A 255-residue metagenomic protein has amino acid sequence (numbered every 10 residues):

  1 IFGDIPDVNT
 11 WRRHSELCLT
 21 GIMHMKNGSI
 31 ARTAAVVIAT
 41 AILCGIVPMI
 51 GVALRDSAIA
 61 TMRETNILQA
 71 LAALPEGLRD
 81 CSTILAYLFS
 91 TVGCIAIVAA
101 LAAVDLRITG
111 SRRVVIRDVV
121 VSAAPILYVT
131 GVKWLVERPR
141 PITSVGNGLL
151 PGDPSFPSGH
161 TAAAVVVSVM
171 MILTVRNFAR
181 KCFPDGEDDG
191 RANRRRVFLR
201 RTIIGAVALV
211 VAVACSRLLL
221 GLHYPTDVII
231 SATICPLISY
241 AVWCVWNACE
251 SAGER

Functional and structural regions predicted by a protein language model:
I1-T10: Extreme N-terminal basic, low-complexity initiation segments that serve as generic localization/processing leaders
W11, C18-G93, W134-L149: N-terminal transmembrane-helix/juxtamembrane module of multi-pass inner/ER membrane proteins
R12-R13, R191: Basic polycationic patches enriched in arginine
R32-A39, R113-V121, R201-G205, I230: Alpha-helical transmembrane segments of integral membrane proteins
Y87-L106: Hydrophobic alpha-helical transmembrane segments
L101-L127: Interfacial segments of alpha-helical transmembrane regions
V120-R138, R201-S216: Small-polar-interrupted transmembrane alpha-helices in polytopic inner-membrane proteins
V145-R255: Membrane-embedded catalytic cores of phosphoryl/pyrophosphoryl-handling enzymes
